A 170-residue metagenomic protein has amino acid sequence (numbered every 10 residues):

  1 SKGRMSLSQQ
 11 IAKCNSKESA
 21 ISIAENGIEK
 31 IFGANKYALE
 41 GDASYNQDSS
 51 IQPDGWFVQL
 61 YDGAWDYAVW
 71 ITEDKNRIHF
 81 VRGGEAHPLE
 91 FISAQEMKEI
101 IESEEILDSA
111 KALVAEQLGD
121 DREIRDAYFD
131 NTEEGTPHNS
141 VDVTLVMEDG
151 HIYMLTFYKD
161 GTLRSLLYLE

Functional and structural regions predicted by a protein language model:
G3-I51: Short N-terminal edge-element motif at the start of the domain
G3-S22, E73-D126: Long, charged/polar, surface-exposed segments that mediate recognition or autoinhibition
I21-I28, P53-W65, L107-V114: Short, structured motif recognition centered on aromatic/hydrophobic residues
F32-N76, R125-E170: Exposed beta-strand-loop-beta-strand "reactive/processing" segments of non-cytosolic proteins
